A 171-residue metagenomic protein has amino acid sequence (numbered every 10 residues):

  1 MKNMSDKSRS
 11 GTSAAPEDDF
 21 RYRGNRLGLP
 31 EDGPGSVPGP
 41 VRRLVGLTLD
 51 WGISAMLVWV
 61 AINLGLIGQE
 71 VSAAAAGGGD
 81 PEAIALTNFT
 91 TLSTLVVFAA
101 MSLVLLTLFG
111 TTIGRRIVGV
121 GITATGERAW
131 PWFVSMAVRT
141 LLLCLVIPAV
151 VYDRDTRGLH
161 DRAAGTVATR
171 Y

Functional and structural regions predicted by a protein language model:
M1-C144, G158, R170-Y171: Short, small/hydrophobic-residue-rich motifs at membrane-helix boundaries and re-entrant hairpins of integral membrane
I147-P148: Flavin (primarily FAD) binding-site architecture
V151-Y171: Alpha-helical transmembrane segments of multi-pass integral membrane proteins, characterized by long hydrophobic
